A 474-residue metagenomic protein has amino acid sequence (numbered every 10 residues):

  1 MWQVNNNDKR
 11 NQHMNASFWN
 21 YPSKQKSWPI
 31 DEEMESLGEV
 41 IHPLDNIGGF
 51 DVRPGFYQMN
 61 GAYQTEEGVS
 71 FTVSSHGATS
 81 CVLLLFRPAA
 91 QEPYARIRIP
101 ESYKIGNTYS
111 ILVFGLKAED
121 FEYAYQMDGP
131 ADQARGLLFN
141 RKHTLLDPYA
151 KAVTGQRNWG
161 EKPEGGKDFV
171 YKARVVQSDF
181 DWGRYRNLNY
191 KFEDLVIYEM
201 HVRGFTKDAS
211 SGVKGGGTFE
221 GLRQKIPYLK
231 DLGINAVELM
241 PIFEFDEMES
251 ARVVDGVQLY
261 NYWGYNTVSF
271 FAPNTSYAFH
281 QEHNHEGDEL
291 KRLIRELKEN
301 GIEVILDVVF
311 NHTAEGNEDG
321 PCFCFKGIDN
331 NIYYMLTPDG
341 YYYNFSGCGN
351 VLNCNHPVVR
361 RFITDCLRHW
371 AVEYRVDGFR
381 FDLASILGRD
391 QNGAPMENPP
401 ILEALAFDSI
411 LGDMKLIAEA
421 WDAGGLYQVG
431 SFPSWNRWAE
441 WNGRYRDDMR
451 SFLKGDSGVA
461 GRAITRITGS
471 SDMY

Functional and structural regions predicted by a protein language model:
W2-V4, N15-E66, Y94-A95, K104-E199 (+1 more regions): The feature marks proteins involved in alpha-glucan
E67-F71: Structural beta-strand segments of beta-rich domains
S75-S80: Short proline/glycine-enriched turn/loop motifs at strand-loop junctions of beta-rich domains
V82-L84: Beta-strand signatures of extracellular beta-sandwich domains
F86-E92: Change "in extracellular beta-sheet-rich domains … of secreted and cell-surface proteins" to "in beta-sheet-rich domains
Y123, M127-R184, E247-T267, A272 (+3 more regions): Core domains of carbohydrate- and sulfate-ester-processing enzymes
A150-G155, R375, G388-N392, M396-Y474: Conserved alpha/beta catalytic core and glycan-binding cleft of carbohydrate-active enzymes
H201-E220, Q224-V376, L383-F407, L426: Substrate-binding/active-site clefts of carbohydrate-active enzymes
